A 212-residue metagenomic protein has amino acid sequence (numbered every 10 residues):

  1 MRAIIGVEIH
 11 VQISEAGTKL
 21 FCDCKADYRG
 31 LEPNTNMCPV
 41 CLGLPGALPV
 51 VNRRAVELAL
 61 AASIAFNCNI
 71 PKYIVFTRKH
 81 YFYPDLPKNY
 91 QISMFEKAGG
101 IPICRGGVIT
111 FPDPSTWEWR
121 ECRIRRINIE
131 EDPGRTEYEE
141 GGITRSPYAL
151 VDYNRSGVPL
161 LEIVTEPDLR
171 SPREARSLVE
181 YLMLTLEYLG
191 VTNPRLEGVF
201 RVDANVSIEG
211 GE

Functional and structural regions predicted by a protein language model:
M1-E212: Basic, nucleic-acid-interacting segments
